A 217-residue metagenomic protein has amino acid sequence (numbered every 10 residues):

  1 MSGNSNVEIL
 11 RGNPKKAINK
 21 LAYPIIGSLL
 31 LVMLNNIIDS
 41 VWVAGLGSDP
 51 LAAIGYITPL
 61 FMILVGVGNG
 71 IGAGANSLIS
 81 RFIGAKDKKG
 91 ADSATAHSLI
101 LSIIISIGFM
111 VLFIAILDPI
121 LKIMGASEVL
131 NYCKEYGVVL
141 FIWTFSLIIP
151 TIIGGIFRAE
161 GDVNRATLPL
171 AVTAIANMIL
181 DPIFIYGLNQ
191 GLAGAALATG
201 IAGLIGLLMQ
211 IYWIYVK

Functional and structural regions predicted by a protein language model:
M1-I25, I79-F145, G187-K217: Short alpha-helical transmembrane segments in multi-pass integral membrane proteins
K16-N76, S80: Signature of the first transmembrane helix
Y23, D39, A75, I116-L117 (+3 more regions): Hydrophobic/aromatic residues in alpha-helical transmembrane segments
L31, N35, L64-G68, G108 (+4 more regions): Residue-level hotspots within pore-lining transmembrane alpha-helices of multi-pass secondary transporters
W42-G45, A75, P119-K122, F157-N164 (+2 more regions): Juxtamembrane transmembrane-helix termini
L51-V111, L147-A166: Small-residue-rich hydrophobic transmembrane alpha-helices
I63-G66, N177-P182, L207-I211: Hydrophobic transmembrane alpha-helices of multi-pass small-molecule transporters
S102, I156-P182, L197-G200: Alpha-helical transmembrane segments of multi-pass membrane transporters/permeases
